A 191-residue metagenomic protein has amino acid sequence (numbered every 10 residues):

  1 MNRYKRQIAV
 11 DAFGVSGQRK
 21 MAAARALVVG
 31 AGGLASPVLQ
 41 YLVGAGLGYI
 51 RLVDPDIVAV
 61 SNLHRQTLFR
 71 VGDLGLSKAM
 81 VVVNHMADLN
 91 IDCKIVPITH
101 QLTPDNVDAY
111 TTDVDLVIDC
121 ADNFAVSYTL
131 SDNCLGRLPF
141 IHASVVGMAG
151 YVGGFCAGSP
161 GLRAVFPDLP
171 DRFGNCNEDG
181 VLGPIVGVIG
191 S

Functional and structural regions predicted by a protein language model:
M1-S191: Adenine nucleotide-associated cytosolic modules
